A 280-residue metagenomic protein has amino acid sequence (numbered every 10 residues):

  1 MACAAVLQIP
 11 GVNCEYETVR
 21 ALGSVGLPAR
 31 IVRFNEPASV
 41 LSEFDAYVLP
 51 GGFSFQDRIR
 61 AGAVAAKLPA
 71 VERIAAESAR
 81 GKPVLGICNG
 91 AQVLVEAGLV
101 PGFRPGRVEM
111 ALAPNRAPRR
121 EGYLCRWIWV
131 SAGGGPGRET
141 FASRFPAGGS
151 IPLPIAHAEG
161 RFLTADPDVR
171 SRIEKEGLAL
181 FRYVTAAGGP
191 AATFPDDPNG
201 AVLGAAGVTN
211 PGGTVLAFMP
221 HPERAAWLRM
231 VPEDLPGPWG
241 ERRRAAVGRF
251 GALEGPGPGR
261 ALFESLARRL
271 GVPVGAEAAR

Functional and structural regions predicted by a protein language model:
M1-I87, A91-P101, R116-L124, S131 (+2 more regions): N-terminal beta1-alpha1 cap of cysteine-dependent amidohydrolase-like domains
C3, A29-R30, D45-A46, K82-L85 (+7 more regions): Structural motif
Q8, V25-P28, A63-A65, G102-A111 (+3 more regions): A short linear-motif detector with a strong N-terminal bias
P10-E15, L49-G52, R104-G106, A113-R120 (+3 more regions): Generic detector of short, locally flexible boundary/turn motifs and exposed helical patches
E36-P37, I74-A75, L112-R120, T140-F145 (+2 more regions): A generic local secondary-structure boundary/capping motif
E96-G148: A conserved active-site-flanking secondary-structure segment within enzyme catalytic domains
G134-R280: C-terminal and late-domain segments of enzyme folds
